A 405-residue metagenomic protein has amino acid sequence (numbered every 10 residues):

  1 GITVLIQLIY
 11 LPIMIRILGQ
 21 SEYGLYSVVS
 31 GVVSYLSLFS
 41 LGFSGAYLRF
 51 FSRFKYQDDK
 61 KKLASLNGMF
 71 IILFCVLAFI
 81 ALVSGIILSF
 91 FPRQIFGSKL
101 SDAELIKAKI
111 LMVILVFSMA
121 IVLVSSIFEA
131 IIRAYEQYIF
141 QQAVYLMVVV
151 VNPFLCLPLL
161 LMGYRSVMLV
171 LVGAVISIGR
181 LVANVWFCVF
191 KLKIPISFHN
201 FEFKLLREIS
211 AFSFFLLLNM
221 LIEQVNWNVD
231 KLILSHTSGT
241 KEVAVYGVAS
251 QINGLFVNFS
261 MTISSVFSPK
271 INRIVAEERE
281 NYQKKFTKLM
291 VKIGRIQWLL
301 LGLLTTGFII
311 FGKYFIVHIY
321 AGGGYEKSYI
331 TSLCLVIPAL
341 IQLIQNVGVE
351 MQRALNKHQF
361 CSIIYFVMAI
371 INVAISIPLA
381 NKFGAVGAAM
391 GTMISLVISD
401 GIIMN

Functional and structural regions predicted by a protein language model:
G1-R53, L82-G85, S118, P153 (+4 more regions): Signature of the first transmembrane helix
G1-T3, L41-Q94, I106-V116, N281-L304: Membrane-water interface segments that mark the loop-to-transmembrane alpha-helix transition
Y10-L11, L41-Q57, I71, A134 (+4 more regions): Helix-loop junctions and terminal segments of transmembrane helices in multi-pass membrane transport/translocation
I15-E22, I139, M147-V182, Q359 (+1 more regions): Membrane-interface helix-loop junctions in multi-pass transport and translocation proteins
V83, I87-F90, A130, Y138 (+5 more regions): C-terminal transmembrane helix end/exit motif
F90-I114, F308-L340, V386: Interfacial segments at transmembrane-helix termini and the short loops linking adjacent helices
D102, I106, V167, N184-W227 (+2 more regions): Interhelical loop/hinge segments that connect adjacent transmembrane helices in multipass membrane
F117-Y145, L157, L161-V167, V336-V367: Membrane-interface junctions at transmembrane-helix termini in multi-pass inner-membrane proteins
